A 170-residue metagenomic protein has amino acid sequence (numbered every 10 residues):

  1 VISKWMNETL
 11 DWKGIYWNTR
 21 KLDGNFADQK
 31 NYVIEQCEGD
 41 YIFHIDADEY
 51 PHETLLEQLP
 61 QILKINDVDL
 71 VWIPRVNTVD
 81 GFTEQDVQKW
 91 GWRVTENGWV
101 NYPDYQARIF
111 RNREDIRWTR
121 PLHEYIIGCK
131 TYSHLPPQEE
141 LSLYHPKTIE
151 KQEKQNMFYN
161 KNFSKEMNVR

Functional and structural regions predicted by a protein language model:
V1-D23: Acidic donor-binding segment of Leloir-type glycosyltransferases
W5-T9, Q36, I62: Alpha-helical structural signal in soluble globular domains
A27-I34, Y41, Y50-R170: Catalytic-site signature of metal-activated, phosphate-bearing donor transferases, centered on the GT-A/GT-A-like
A47: Walker B catalytic motif
